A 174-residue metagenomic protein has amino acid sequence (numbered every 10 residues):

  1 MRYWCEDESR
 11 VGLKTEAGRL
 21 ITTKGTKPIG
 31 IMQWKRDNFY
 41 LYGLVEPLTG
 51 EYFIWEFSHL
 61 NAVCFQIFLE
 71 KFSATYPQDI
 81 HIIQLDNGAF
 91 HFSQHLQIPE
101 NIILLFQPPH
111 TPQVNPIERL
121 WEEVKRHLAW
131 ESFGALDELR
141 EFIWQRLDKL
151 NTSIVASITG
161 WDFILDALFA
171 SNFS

Functional and structural regions predicted by a protein language model:
M1-Q66, E70, D166-F173: Extended, low-complexity cationic-aromatic segments
M1-Y3, I117-S174: C-terminal anion-handling pockets and recognition modules
C5-E6, I82-L85, L105-P108: Short beta-strand segments
G12-K14, H91-S93, V114-P116: Short catalytic/ligand-binding loop motif for oxyanion handling, primarily in non-cytosolic enzymes, centered on
K27-W34, E100-R119: RNase H-like polynucleotidyl transferase catalytic core
E51, H59, E70-Y76, H91 (+1 more regions): Structured catalytic cores of enzymes that bind and process phosphorylated ligands/cofactors
D79-H91, N115: Acidic/histidine-rich, metal-coordinating catalytic segments
S93-N101: Short, aromatic/basic amphipathic alpha-helical patches
